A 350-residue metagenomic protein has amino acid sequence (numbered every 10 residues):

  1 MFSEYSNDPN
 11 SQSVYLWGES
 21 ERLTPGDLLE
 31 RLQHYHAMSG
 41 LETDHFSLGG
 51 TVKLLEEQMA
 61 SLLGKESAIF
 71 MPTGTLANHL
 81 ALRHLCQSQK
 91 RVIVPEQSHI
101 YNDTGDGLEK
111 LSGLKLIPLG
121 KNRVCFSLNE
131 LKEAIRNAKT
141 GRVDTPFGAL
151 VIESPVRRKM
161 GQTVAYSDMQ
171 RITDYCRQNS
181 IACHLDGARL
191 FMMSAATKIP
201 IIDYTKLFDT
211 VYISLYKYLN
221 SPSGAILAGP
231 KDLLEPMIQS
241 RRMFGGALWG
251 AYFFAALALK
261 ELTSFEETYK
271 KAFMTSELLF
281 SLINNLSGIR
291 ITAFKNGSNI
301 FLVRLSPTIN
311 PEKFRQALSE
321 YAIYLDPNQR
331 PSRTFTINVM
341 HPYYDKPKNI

Functional and structural regions predicted by a protein language model:
M1-Y35: N-terminal amphipathic/basic leader segments beginning at the initiator methionine
E4, S88-Q89, N284, G288-I350: Conserved C-terminal alpha-helix-loop-beta "cap" of PLP-dependent enzymes that closes/shapes the active-site mouth
T24-T73, E96-N102, E109: Conserved N-terminal alpha-helix of the aminotransferase class I/II PLP-enzyme fold
H84-N102, K132: Conserved PLP-anchoring active-site segment centered on the Schiff-base-forming lysine
S112-P155, T163-R171: PLP-dependent aminotransferase-class I/II
V151-R157, P200, K206-S287, I291-S298: Active-site C-terminal subdomain of aminotransferase-like
Q162-S194: Catalytic PLP-binding core of fold-type I/II PLP enzymes
